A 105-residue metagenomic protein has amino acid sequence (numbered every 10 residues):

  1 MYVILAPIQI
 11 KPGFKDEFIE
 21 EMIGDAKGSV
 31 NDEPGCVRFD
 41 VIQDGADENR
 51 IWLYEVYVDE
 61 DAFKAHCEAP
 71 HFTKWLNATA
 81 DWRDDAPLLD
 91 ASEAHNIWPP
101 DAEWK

Functional and structural regions predicted by a protein language model:
Y2-D32, C36-D40: N-terminal first-folded block
Y2-Q9, R38-A69: Short, well-ordered beta-strand segments in beta-rich or mixed alpha/beta enzyme and ligand-binding folds
I4, A62-K74, I97-P100, K105: Short, surface-exposed, charge-dense and proline/glycine-enriched linear segments
K11-K15, D59, D90, P99-P100: Serine/threonine-rich low-complexity intrinsically disordered regions
G24-C36, V56-D90: An amphipathic, aromatic/His-enriched active-site/gating alpha helix that lines ligand/cofactor pockets
V41-N49, L76-K105: Glycine-rich beta-strand-turn "strand-cap" elements at beta-sheet edges
